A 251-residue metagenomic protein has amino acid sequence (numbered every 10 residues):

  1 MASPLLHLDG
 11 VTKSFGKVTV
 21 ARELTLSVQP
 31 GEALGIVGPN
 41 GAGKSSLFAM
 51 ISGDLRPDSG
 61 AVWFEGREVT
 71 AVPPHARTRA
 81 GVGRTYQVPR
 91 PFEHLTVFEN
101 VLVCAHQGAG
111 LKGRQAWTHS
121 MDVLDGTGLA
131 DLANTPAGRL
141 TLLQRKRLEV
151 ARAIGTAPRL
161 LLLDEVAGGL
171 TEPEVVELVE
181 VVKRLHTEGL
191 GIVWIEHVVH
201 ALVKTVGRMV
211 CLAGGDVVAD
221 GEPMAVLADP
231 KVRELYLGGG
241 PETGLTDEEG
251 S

Functional and structural regions predicted by a protein language model:
A2-S251: Glycine-rich phosphate-binding loops of nucleotide-dependent enzymes
